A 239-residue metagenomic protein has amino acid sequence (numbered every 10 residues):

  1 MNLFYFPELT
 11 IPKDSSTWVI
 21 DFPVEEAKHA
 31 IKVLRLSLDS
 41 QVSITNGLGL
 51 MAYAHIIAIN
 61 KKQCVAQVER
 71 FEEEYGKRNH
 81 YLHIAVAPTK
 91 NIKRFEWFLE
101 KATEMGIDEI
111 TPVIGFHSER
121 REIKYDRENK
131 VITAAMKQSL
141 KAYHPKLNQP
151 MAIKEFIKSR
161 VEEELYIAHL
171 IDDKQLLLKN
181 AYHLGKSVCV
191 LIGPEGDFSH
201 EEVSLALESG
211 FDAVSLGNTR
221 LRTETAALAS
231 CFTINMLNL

Functional and structural regions predicted by a protein language model:
M1-E73: N-terminal positively charged helical leader segments and presequences
S16-W18, L38-S40, L50-A52, K62-C64 (+4 more regions): A generic structural signal for short beta-strands and their flanking turns/coil linkers
A66, H144-N148, A213: Generic structural signal for residues in well-ordered beta-strands
F71, G115-S118, N218-T219: Short, ordered loop/turn segments at secondary-structure junctions
Y75-Y166: RNA substrate-binding interface of SAM-dependent RNA methyltransferases
L165-S204, F211-N218: Active-site/ligand-binding-proximal alpha/beta "capping" segment
H200-L239: Structured adenosyl-cofactor binding patch, chiefly the S-adenosyl-L-methionine
